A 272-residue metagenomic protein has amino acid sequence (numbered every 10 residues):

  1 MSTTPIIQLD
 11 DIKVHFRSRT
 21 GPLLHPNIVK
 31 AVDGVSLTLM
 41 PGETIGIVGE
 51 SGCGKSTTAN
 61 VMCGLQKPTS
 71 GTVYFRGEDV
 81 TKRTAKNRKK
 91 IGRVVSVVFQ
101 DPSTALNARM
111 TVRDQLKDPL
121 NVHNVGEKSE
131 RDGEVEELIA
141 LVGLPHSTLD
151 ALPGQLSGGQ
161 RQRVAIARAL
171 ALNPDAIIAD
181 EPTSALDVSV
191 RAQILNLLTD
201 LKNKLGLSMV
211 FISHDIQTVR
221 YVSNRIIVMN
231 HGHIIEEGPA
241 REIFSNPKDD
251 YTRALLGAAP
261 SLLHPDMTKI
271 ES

Functional and structural regions predicted by a protein language model:
C63: Helix-to-loop junction immediately C-terminal to a conserved catalytic motif
G71-D79, I91: Conserved ABC transporter NBD signature motif
E130-S147, L256-G257: Conserved ABC ATPase "signature" region
L152-L156, Q160: Conserved ABC ATPase signature
N173: Conserved catalytic motifs of ABC-family nucleotide-binding domains
E237-G238: ABC ATPase "signature
